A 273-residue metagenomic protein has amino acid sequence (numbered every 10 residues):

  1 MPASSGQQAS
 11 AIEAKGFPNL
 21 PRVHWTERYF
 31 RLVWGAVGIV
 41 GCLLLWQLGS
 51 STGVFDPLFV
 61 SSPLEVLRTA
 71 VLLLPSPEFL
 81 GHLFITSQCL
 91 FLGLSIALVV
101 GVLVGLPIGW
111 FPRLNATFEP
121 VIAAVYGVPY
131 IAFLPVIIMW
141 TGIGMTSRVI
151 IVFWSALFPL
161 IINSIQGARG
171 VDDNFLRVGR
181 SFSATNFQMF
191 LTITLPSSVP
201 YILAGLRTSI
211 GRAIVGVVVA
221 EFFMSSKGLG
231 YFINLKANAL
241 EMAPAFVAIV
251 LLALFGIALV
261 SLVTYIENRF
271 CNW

Functional and structural regions predicted by a protein language model:
M1-V40, S261-W273: Transmembrane alpha-helical segments of polytopic membrane transport and secretion proteins
G16-R28, S51-I96: Periplasmic/extracellular loop-to-transmembrane helix junction in inner-membrane transport proteins
S51, L106, R113-P120, N163 (+5 more regions): Membrane-spanning helices that line or support transport/gating and their immediate boundary helices in channels
L92-I122: Transmembrane-helix boundary motif in ABC transporter permease subunits
P120, L160-N163, G167-G205, L229 (+1 more regions): Short cytoplasmic-facing helical segments at TM-TM junctions of multi-pass membrane proteins
A123-P159, Q166-G167: Generic hydrophobic transmembrane alpha-helix motif, especially the helices
I150, W154, N186-A220, F246-V247 (+2 more regions): Transmembrane alpha-helices
G230-Y265: Hydrophobic alpha-helical transmembrane segments of polytopic membrane proteins
